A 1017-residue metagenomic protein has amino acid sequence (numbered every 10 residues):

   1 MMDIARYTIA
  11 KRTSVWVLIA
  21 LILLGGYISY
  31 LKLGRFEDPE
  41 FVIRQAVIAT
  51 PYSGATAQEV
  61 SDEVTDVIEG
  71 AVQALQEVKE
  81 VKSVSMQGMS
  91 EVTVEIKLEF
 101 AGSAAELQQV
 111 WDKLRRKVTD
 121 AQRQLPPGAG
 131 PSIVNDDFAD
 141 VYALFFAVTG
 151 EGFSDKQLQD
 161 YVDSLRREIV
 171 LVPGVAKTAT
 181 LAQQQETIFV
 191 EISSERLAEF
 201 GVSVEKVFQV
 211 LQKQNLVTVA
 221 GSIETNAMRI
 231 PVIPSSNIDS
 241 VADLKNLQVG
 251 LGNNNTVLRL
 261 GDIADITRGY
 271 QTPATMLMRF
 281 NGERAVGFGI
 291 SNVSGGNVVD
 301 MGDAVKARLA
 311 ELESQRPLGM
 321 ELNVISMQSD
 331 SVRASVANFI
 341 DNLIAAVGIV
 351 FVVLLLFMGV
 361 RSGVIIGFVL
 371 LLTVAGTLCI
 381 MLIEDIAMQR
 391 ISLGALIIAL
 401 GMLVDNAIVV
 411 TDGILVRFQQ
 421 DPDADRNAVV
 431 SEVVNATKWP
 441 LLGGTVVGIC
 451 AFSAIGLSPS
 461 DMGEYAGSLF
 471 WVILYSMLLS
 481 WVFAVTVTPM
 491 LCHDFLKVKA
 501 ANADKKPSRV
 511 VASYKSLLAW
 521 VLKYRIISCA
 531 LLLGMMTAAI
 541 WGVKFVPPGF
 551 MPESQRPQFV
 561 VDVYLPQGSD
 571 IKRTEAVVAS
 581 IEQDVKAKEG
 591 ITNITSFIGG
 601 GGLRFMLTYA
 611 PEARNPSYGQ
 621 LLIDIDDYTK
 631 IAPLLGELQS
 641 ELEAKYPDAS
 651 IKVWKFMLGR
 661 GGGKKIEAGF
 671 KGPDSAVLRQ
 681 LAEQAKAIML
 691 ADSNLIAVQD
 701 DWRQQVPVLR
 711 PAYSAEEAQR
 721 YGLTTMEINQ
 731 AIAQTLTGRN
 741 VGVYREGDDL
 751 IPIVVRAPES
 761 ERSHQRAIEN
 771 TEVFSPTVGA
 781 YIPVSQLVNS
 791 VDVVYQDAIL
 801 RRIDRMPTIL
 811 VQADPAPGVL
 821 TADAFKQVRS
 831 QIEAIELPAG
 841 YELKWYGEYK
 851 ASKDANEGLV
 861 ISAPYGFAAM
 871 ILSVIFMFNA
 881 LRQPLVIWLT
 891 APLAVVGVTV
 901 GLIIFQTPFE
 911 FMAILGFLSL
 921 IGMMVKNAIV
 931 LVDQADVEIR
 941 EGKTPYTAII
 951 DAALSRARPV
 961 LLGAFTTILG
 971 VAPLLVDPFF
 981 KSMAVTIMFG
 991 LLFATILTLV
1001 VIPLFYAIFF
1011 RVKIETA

Functional and structural regions predicted by a protein language model:
M1-R35, N435-T437, A503-M551, T592 (+1 more regions): Signature of alpha-helical transmembrane segments and their immediate interfacial
Y7, A49, Q122, E168-G348 (+8 more regions): Extracytoplasmic/periplasmic membrane-proximal domains and adjacent transmembrane bundles of envelope biogenesis
T13, L21-A55, A101, T119-P126 (+5 more regions): Transmembrane helices with small-residue packing motifs
V17, T56-E63, F100-K113, A143-F145 (+21 more regions): Solvent-exposed, non-transmembrane alpha-helical starts
L23, E59-D137, E195-L216, S235-N237 (+2 more regions): Solvent-exposed, membrane-proximal periplasmic/extracellular interface segments of envelope transport and secretion
G26-K32, E321, G348-L415, Y475 (+6 more regions): Hydrophobic transmembrane alpha-helices and their membrane-interface caps in long multi-pass transport proteins
I325, V332, V336, T411 (+4 more regions): Helix-loop junctions and hydrophobic alpha-helical segments within the transmembrane domains of large membrane
L400-I414, K438-L457, E464-N502, L621 (+4 more regions): Transmembrane alpha-helices and their membrane-interface boundaries in multi-pass membrane transporters and channels
